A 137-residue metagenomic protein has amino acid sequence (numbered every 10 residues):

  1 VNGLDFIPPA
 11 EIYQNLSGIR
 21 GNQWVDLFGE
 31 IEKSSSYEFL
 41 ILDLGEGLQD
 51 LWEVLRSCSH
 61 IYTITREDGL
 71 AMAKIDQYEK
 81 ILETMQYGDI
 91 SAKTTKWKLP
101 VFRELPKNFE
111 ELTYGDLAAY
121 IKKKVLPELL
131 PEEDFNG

Functional and structural regions predicted by a protein language model:
V1-E32: P-loop/Walker-type NTP enzyme "switch/lid" segment
F6-I7, L70, K96-L99, I121 (+1 more regions): Generic structural hydrophobic/aromatic packing signal, biased to beta-strands
Q14-S17, I41, D68-A71, P131 (+1 more regions): Generic marker of "main functional regions" within proteins
G18-G21, V54, I75, D89 (+2 more regions): General "foldedness" signal
D26-Y114: Conserved catalytic-core segment of NTP-binding enzymes
N108-G137: NTP-binding/hydrolysis catalytic cores, primarily Walker-type P-loop NTPases
